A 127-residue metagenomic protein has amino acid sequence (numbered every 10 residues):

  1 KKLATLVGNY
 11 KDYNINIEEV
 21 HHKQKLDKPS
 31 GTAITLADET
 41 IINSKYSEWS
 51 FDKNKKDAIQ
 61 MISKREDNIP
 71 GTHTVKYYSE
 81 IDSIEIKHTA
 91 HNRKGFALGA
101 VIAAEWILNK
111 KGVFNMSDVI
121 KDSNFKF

Functional and structural regions predicted by a protein language model:
K1-N9: Short, glycine-/small-residue-rich phosphate/pyrophosphate-handling segment
K11-F127: C-terminal substrate-binding/catalytic lobe of Rossmann-fold NAD(P)-dependent oxidoreductases
